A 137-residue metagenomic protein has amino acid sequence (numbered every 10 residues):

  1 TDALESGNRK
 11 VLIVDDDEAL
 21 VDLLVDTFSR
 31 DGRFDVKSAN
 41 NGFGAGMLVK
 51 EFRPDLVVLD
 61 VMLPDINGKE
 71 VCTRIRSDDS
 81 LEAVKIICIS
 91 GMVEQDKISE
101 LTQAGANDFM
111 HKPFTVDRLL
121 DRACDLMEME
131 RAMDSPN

Functional and structural regions predicted by a protein language model:
T1-K10, D117-N137: Non-catalytic signal-transmission and effector/linker regions of two-component phosphorelay proteins
D22-R30: Charged docking surfaces used in two-component/phosphorelay signaling
R33-N40, L48: Short hydrophobic/Thr-rich beta-strand motif most characteristic of the beta2 strand and flanking loop of CheY-like
N40-G44, N67-E70: Acidic catalytic/metal-coordinating carboxylates
F52-V58, L63: Active-site beta3 strand of CheY-like receiver
P64, E82, E94, P113: The feature encodes the CheY-like receiver
E70, V93-D108, R118-D121: Alpha4 helix (beta4-alpha4-beta5 surface) of REC/receiver domains from two-component response regulators
